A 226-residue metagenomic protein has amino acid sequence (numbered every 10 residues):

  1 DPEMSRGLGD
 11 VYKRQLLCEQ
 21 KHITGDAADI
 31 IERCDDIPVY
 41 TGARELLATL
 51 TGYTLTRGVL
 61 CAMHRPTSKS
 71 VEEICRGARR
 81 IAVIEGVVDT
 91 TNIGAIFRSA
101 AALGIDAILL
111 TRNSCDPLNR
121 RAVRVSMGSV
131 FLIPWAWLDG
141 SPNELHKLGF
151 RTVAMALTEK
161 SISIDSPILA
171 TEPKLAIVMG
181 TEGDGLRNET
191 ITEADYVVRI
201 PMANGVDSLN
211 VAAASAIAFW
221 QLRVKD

Functional and structural regions predicted by a protein language model:
D1-Y12: Single conserved hydrophobic/aromatic residue that forms the stacking wall/gate of nucleotide- or nucleobase-binding
R14-Q15, A107, Y196: Residues at the N-termini of beta-strands
Q20, R33-T41, A62, T67-K160: RNA substrate-binding interface of SAM-dependent RNA methyltransferases
K21-I23, R44-L46, N113-C115, E182 (+1 more regions): Short, acidic/turn-prone active-site loops that include or flank metal/cofactor- and phosphate-binding residues
T24-D36, T190: Short, aromatic/basic amphipathic alpha-helical patches
E32-V59: Glycine/small-residue-rich loop that forms an oxyanion/phosphate-binding "nest" at active or ligand-binding sites
C61, S99-L103, R112-F131, N188-D226: Structured adenosyl-cofactor binding patch, chiefly the S-adenosyl-L-methionine
A154-V206: Active-site/ligand-binding-proximal alpha/beta "capping" segment
